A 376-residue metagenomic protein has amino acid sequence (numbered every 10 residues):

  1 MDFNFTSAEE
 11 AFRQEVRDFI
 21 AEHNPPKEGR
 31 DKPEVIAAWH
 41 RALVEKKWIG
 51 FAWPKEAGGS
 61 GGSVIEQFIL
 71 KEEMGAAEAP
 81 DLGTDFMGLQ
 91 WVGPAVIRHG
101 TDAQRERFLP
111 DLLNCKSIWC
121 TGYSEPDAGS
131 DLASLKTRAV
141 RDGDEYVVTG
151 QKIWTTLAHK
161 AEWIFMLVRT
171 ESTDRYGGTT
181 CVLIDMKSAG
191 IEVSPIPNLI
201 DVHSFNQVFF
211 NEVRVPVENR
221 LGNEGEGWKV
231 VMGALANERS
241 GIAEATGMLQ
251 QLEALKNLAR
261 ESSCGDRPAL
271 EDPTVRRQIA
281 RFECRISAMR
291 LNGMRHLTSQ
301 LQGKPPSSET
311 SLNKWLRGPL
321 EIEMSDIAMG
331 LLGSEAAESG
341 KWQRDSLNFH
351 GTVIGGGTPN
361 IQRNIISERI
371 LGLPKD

Functional and structural regions predicted by a protein language model:
M1-M87, Q104-N114, G241, N257-L258 (+5 more regions): Amphipathic, small/basic residue-rich leader segments at the start of a protein or domain
F3, I191-M289, T352: Glycine-rich beta->alpha junctions and the first turn(s) of the following alpha-helix
K27-D31, C264-R276, S287-G340: C-terminal helix-coil-helix/basic helical segment that borders enzyme active sites and/or dimer interfaces and provides
S63-L70, A76, W91, A103 (+2 more regions): Glycine-rich phosphate/cofactor-binding loops in nucleotide/flavin-utilizing enzymes
G83-A103, G129: N-terminal glycine-rich flavin-associated loop
C115-Y123: A short, Trp-centered hydrophobic/proline-enriched beta-strand micro-motif
T137-V140: A structural signal for short hydrophobic beta-strand segments in well-ordered beta-sheet cores
D144-E145, T149-S194: A short core secondary-structure module
